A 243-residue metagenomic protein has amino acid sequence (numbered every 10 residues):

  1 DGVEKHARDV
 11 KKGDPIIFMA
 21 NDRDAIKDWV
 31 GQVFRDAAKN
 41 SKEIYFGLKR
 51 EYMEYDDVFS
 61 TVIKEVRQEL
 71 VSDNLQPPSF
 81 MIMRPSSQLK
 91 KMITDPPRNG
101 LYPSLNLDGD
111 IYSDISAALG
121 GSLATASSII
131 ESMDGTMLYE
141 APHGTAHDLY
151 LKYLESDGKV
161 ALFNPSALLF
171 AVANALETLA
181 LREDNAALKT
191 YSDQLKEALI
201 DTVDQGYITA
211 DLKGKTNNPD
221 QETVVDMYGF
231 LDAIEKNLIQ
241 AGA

Functional and structural regions predicted by a protein language model:
V3-M83: Glycine-rich phosphate/diphosphate-binding loop of Rossmann-like nucleotide-binding domains
A20, K159, Q221: Charge-dense, low-complexity intrinsically disordered segments
N21-D28, E54-V62, S87, N106 (+7 more regions): Conserved active-site and cofactor/substrate-binding residues in soluble primary-metabolism enzymes
D28, Q32-D36, V62-E69, K91 (+7 more regions): Alpha-helical scaffold segments in soluble metabolic enzymes
N40-L48, S72-M83, A180-S192, T202-K215: Flexible, glycine/charged-enriched surface loops at secondary-structure junctions
M83-K90: Short acidic loop-to-helix transition motifs that present clustered carboxylates
I93-Q194, A198-Q205: Glycine-rich phosphate/nucleotide-binding loop
A210-A243: Phosphate-binding loop/pocket of nucleotide- and phosphate-handling active sites
